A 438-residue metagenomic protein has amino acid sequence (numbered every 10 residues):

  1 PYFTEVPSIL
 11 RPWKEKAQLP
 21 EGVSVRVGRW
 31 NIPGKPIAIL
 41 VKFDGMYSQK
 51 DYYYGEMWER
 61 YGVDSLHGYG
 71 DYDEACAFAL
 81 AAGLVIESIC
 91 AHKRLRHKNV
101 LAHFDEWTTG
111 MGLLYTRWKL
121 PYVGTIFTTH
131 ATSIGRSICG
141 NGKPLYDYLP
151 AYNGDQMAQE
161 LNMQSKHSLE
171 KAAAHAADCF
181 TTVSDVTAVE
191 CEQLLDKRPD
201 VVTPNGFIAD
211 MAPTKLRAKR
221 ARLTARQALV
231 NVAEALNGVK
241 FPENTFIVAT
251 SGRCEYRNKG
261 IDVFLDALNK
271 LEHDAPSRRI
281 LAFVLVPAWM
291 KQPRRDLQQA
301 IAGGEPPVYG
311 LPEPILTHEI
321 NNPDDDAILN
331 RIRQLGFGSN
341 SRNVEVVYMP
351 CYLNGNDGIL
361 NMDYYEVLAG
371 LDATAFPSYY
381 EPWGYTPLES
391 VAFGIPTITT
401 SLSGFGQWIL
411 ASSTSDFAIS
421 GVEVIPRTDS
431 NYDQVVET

Functional and structural regions predicted by a protein language model:
P1-T438: Catalytic cores of nucleotide-sugar-dependent glycosyltransferases that transfer UDP/GDP/TDP-activated
